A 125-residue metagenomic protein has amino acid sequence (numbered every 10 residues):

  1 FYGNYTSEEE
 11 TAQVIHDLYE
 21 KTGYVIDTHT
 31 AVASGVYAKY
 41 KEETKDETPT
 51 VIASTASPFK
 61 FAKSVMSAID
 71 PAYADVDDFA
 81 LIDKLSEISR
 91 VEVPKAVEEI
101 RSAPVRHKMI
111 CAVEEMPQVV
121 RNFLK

Functional and structural regions predicted by a protein language model:
F1-K125: PLP-dependent amino-acid enzyme catalytic core
